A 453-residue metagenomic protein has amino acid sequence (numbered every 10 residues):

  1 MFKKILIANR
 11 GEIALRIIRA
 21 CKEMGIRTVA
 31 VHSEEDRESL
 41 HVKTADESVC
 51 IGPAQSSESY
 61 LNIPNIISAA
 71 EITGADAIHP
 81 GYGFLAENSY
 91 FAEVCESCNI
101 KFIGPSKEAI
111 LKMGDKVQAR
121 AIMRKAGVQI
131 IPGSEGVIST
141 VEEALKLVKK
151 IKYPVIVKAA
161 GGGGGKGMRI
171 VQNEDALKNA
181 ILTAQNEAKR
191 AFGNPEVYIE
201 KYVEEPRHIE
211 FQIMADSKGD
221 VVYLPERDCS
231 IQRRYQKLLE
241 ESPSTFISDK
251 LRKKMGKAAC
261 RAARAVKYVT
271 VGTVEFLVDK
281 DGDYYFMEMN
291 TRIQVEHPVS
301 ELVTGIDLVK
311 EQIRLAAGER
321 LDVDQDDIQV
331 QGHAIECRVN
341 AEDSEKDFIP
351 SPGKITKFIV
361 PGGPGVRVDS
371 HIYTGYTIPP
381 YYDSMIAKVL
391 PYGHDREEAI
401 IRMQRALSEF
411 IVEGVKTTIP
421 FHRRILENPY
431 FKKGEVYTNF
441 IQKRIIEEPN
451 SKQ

Functional and structural regions predicted by a protein language model:
M1-K125, I138-K146: ATP-binding N-terminal substructure of ATP-dependent carboxylate-amine bond-forming enzymes
I7-R16, A20-E23, S48, E71-T73 (+5 more regions): ATP-dependent carboxylate activation and anion-phosphoryl transfer catalytic cores that bind Mg-ATP to form
V29, H79, K101-I103, I131 (+3 more regions): Structural detector of well-ordered beta-strand residues that form the stable sheet scaffold of enzyme domains
V31, G81, G133, E200 (+1 more regions): A cross-family glycoside hydrolase active-site/sugar-binding cleft signature
E47-V49, L111, I131-V137, M168-R169 (+1 more regions): Structural signal for short hydrophobic segments within the conserved structured cores of catalytic domains across
I122-I131, Y153-P154: A polyampholytic, Gly/Pro-enriched intrinsically disordered region
L147-I156: Acidic/histidine-enriched active-site and ligand-binding environments that engage anionic O-linkages
A159: N-terminal nucleotide-binding beta1-loop-alpha1 segment
